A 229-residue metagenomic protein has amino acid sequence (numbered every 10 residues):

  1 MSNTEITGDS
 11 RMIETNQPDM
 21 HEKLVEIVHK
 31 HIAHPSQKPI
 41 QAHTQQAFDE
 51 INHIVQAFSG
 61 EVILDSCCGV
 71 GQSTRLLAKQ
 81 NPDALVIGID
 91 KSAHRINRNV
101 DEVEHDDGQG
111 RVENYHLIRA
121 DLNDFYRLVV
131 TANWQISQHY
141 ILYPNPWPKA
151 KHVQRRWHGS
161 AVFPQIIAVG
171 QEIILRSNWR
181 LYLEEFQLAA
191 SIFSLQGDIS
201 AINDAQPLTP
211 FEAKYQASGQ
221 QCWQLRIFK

Functional and structural regions predicted by a protein language model:
S2-V62, Q72-Q80: S-adenosyl-L-methionine
S66, I89: Conserved beta-strand/loop positions that form the S-adenosyl-L-methionine
C67-G71: Class I SAM-dependent methyltransferase "Motif I" SAM/SAH-binding loop
S92: Conserved SAM/SAH-binding beta-strand->alpha-helix loop
N99: Conserved SAM-binding loop
V103-A132: S-adenosyl-L-methionine
G170-S177: Conserved beta-strand signature within the Rossmann-like core of class I S-adenosyl-L-methionine
Y182-A189, F193-K229: Class I S-adenosyl-L-methionine
